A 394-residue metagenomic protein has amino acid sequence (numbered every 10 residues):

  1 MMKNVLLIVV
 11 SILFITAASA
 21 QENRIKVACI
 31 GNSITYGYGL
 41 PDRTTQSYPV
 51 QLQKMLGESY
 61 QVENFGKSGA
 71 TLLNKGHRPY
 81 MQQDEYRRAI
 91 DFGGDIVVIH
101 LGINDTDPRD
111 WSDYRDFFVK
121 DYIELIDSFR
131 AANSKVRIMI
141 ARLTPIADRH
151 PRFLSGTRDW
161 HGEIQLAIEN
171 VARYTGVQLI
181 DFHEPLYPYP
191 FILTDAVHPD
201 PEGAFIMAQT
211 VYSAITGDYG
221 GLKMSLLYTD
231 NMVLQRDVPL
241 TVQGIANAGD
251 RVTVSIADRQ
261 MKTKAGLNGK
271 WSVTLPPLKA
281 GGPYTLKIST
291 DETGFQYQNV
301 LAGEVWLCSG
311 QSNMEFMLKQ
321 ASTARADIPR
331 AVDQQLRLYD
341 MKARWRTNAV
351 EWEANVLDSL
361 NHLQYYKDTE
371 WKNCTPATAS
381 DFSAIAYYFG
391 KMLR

Functional and structural regions predicted by a protein language model:
M1-E22: Bacterial Sec-dependent N-terminal signal peptides
E22, K54, Y80-D218, M392: Alpha-helical cap/lid subdomain in secreted, periplasmic, or secretory-pathway luminal O-acyl-processing enzymes
N23-C29, I34-I123, D159, N299 (+6 more regions): Conserved SGNH/GDSL esterase-like catalytic core that processes O-acyl groups on lipids and polysaccharides
Y219-M224: Proline/serine/threonine-rich low-complexity linkers at boundaries of modular beta-sandwich domains
D230, V238-V242: Structural beta-strand segments of beta-rich domains
Q243-A326, Y388, M392: Extended acidic/polar, glycine-enriched regions that form or flank non-catalytic beta-rich accessory modules
S312-A379: Secondary-structure boundary elements
